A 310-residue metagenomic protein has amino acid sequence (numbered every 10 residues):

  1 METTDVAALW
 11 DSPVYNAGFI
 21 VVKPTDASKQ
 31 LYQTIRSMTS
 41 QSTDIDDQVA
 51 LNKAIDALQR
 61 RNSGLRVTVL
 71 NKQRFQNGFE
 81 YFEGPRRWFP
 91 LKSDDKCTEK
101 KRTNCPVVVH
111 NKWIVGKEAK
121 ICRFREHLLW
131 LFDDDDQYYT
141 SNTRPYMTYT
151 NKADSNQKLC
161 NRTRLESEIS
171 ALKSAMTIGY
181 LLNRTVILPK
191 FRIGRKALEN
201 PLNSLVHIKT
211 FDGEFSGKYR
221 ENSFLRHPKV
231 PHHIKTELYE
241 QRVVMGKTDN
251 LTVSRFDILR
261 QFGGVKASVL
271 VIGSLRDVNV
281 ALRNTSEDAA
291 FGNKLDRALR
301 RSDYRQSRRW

Functional and structural regions predicted by a protein language model:
M1, I20-V22, L51, V109 (+3 more regions): Structural signal for hydrophobic/aromatic residues that build the beta-strand cores of folded beta-sheet domains
M1-V21: Conserved donor-nucleotide/metal-binding helix-loop-beta segment in metal-dependent transferases, i.e., the alpha-helix
T3-D5, G64, L182-R184: Loop/turn elements at helix/coil->beta-strand transitions in domains of secreted/extracellular proteins
V6, V67-T68, V107, M147 (+1 more regions): A broad, low-specificity signal marking well-ordered, structured residues that form hydrophobic/aromatic
A8, F19-V21, V108-H110, T148-T150: Structural motif
Y15, K23-D133, S170-K173, I193-G194: Catalytic core and acceptor-binding pocket of nucleotide-sugar-dependent glycosyltransferases
R102, N111-V115, F132, P145-W310: Secretory-pathway glycan-assembly enzymes, especially type II membrane glycosyltransferases that use nucleotide-sugar
L131-N142: Extracellular/luminal ectodomains of metazoan preproproteins built from arrays of small disulfide-bonded modules
